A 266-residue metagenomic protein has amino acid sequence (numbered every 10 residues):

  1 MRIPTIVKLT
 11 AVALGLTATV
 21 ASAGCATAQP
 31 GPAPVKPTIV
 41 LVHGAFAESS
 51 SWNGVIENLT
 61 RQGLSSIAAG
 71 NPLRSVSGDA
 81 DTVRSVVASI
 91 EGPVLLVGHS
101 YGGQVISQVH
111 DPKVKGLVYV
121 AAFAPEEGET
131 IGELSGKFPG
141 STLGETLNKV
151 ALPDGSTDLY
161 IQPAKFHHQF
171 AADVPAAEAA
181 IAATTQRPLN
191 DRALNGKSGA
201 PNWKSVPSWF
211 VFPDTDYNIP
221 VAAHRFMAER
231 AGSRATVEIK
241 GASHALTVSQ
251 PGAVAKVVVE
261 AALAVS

Functional and structural regions predicted by a protein language model:
V20-P34: C-terminal region of N-terminal signal peptides and the immediate post-cleavage residues of exported proteins
A33-G92: Active-site catalytic motif of lipid deacylating hydrolases and related acyltransferases
G44-A47, S100-Y101, F123: Active-site glycine-rich loops that stabilize anionic/oxyanionic intermediates across multiple enzyme folds
V97-G102, I106: Gly/Ala-rich beta-loop-alpha elbow adjacent to hydrolase catalytic centers
K113-V114, Y119-D154, L159, P163 (+1 more regions): Flexible "cap/lid" loop of the alpha/beta hydrolase fold
P188-A231, A235-T247, P251: Conserved serine/cysteine hydrolase catalytic core
V248-A262: Post-His helix in hydrolase/transferase enzymes
